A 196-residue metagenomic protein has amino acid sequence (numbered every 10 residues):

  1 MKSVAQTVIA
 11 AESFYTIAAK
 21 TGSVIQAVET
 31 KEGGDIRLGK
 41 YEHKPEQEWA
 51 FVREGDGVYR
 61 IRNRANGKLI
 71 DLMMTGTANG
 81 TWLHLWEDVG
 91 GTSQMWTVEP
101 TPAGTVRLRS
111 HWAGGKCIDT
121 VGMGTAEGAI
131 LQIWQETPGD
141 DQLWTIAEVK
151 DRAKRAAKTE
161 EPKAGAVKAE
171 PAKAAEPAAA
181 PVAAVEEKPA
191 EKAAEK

Functional and structural regions predicted by a protein language model:
M1-E176, A180-K196: Lectin-like carbohydrate-binding module/patch detector with strong preference for beta-trefoil
